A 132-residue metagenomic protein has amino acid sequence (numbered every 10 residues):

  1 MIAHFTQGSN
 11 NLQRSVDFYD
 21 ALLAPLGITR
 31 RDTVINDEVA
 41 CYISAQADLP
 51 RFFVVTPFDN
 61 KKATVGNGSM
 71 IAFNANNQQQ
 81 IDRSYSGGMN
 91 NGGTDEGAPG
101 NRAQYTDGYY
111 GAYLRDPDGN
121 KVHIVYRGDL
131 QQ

Functional and structural regions predicted by a protein language model:
M1-V16, G128-Q132: N-terminal beta-strand motif that seeds the catalytic metal site of vicinal oxygen chelate
Q7-R51: Core segments of cupin and vicinal oxygen chelate
N10-Q13, I71-A112, P117: Vicinal oxygen chelate
R31, I35, A40-Y42, G68 (+2 more regions): A structural feature recognizing the 12-helix transmembrane core of secondary solute carriers
E38-C41, Q104-Y105, L130: Short secondary-structure capping/turn micro-motifs that flank functional sites
A40-R83: Long, continuous compositionally biased terminal/linker segments
R115-Q131: Short, contiguous alpha-helical
